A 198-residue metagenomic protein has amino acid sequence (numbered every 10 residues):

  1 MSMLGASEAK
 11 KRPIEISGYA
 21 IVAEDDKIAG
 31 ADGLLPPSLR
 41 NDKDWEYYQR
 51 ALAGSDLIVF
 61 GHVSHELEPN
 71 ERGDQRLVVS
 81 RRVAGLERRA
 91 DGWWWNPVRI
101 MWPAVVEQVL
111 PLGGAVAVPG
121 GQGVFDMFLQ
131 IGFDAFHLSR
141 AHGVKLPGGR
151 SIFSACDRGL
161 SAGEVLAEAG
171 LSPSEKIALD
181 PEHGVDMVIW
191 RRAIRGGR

Functional and structural regions predicted by a protein language model:
S2-R198: Enzymes that bind and transform nitrogen-containing heteroaromatic metabolites
